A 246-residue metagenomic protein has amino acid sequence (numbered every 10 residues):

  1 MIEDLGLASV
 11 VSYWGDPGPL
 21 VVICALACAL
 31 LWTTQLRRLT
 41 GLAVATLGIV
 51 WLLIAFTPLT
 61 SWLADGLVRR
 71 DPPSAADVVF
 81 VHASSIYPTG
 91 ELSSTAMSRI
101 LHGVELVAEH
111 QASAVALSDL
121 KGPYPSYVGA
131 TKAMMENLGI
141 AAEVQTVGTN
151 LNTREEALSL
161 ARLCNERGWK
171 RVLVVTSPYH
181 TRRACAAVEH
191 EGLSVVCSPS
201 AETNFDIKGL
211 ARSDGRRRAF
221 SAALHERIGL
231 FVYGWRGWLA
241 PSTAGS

Functional and structural regions predicted by a protein language model:
M1-W32, L224: Membrane-embedded alpha-helical segments of integral membrane proteins
D4, M97, R218-H225: Electropositive phosphate-/nucleotide-binding environments in soluble metabolic enzymes
V11, S221-I228, V232-L239: Membrane-interacting alpha-helical segments
C28-W32, I54, S61-A64, V232 (+1 more regions): Membrane-water interface at transmembrane helix exits
L31-L42: Membrane-interface helix-boundary motifs at transmembrane edges
G41-F56: Hydrophobic membrane-insertion alpha-helices, especially the h-region of bacterial N-terminal signal peptides
A55-R217: A structural signal for short, hydrophobic/glycine-enriched beta-strand patches
S242-S246: Extracytoplasmic/luminal low-complexity segments enriched in Pro/Gly and acidic/polar residues that act as flexible
